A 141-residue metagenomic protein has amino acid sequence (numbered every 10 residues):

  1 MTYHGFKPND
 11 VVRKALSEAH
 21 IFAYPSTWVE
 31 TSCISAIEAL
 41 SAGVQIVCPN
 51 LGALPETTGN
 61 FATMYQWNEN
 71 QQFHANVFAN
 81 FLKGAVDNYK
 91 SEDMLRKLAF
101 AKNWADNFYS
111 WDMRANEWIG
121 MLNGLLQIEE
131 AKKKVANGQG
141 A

Functional and structural regions predicted by a protein language model:
M1-D10: Nucleotide-activated donor-binding/catalytic signature segment of Leloir-type glycosyltransferases, i.e., the conserved
V11, T27-T31, A53: Active-site donor-sugar recognition loop in glycosyltransferases
R13, A36-S41, G52-E56: Short alpha-helical segment that forms part of, or immediately flanks, the ligand-binding pocket in carbohydrate-active
S17-T31: Acidic donor-binding loop of glycosyltransferase active sites
Q45-C48: Short hydrophobic beta-strand element within catalytic cores of glycosyltransferases and related nucleotide-activated
P55-V86: Change "using UDP/GDP/dTDP sugars" to "using nucleotide sugars
F73, V77, K90-E130: A charged, aromatic-enriched C-terminal amphipathic alpha-helix characteristic of glycosyltransferases across folds
Q127-A141: Intrinsically disordered, low-complexity acidic/proline-/asparagine-rich linker or regulatory tail/stalk regions
